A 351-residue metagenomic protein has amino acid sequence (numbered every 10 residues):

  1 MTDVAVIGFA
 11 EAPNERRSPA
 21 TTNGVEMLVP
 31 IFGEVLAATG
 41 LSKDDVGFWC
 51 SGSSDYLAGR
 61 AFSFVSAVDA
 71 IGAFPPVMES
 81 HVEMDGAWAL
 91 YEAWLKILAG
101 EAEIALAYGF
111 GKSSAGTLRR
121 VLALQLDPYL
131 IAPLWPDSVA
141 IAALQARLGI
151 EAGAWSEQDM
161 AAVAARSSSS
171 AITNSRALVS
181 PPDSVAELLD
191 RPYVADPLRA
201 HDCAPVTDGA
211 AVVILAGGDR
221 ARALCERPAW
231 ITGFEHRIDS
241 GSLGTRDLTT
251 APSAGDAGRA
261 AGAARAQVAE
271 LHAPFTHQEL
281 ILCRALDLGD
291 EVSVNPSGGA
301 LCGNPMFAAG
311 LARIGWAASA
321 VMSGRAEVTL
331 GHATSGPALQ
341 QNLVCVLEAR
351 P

Functional and structural regions predicted by a protein language model:
T2-A5, G47, E101-A102: Loop/turn elements at helix/coil->beta-strand transitions in domains of secreted/extracellular proteins
D3-P19: Generic N-terminal amphipathic, Lys/Arg-enriched alpha-helix
T22-V25, V29-P30, S53-L106, F110-G111 (+1 more regions): Claisen-condensing/thiolase-fold acyl-transfer catalytic domains that form or cleave C-C bonds in fatty acid
S42-F48, Q158, A264-Q267, D290-E291: Short acidic capping loops at alpha-helix termini that bridge into adjacent secondary structure
A105-G153: Flexible glycine-/small-residue-enriched beta->alpha junction loops that bind anionic phosphate/pyrophosphate groups
S113-T117, S169-N174, A338-L339: Short, well-ordered, mixed-charge alpha-helical segments that flank or form enzyme active sites
P136-S184: N-terminal leader/propeptide and maturation segments of large enzyme subunits in energy/redox metabolism and hydrolases
V185-R191: Short, conserved active-site entrance elements at the starts or edges of catalytic domains
